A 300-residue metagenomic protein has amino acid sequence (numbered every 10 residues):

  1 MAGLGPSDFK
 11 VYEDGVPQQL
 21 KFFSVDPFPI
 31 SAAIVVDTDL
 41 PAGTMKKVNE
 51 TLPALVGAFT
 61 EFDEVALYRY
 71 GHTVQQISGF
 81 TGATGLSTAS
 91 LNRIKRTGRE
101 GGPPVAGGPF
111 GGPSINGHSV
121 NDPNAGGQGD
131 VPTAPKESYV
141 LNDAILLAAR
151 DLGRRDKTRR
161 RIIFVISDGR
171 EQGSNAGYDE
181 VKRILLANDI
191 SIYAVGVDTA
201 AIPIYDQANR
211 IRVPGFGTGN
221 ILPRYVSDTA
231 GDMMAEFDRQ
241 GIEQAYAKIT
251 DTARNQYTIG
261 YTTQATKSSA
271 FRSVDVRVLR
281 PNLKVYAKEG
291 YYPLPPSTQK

Functional and structural regions predicted by a protein language model:
M1-K300: Scaffold/interface architecture of coatomer-like assemblies
